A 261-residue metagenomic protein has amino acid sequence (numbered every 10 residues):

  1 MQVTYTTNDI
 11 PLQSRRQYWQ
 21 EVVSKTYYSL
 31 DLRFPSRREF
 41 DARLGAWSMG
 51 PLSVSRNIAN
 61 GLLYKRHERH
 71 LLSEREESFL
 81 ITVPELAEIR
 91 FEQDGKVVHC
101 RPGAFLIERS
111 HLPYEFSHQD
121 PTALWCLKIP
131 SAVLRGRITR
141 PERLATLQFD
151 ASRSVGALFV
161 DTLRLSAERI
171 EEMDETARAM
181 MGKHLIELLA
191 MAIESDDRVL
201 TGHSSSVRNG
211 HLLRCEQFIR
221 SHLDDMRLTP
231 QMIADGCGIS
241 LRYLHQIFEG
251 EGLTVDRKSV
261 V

Functional and structural regions predicted by a protein language model:
M1-R43, L52, E88-Y243, F248-V255: Alpha-helical bundle regulatory/interaction domains
G50-L52, A59-Y64, R69-R90, A104: Glycine- and acidic-residue-biased ligand/ion/polar-headgroup-sensing regions
N57, P84, P130-A132: Generic beta-structure capping elements
K258-V261: Conserved small/polar residues in nucleotide/adenosyl-binding loops
